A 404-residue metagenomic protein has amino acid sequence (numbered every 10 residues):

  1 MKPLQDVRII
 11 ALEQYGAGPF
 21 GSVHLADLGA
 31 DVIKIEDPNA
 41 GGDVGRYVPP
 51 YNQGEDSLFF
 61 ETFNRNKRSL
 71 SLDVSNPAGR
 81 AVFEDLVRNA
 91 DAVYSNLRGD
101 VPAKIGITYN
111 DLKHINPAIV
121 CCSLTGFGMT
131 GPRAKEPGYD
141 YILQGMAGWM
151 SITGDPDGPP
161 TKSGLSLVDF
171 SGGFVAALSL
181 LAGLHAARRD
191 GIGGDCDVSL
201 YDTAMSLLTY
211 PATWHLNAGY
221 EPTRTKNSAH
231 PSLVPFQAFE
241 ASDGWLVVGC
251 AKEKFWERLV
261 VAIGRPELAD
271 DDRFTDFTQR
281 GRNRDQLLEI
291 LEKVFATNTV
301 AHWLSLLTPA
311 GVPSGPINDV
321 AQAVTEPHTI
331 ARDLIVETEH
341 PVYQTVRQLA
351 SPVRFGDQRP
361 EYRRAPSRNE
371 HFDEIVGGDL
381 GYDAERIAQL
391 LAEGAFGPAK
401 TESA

Functional and structural regions predicted by a protein language model:
M1-I192, S367, D373-A404: N-terminal helix-loop segment corresponding to the beta1-alpha1 unit of nucleotide/adenylate-binding folds
M1-R8, T223, E240, Q322-A404: Terminal low-complexity tails and localization/encapsulation signals of metabolic enzymes
N39, F127-G128, L200-M205, D243-W245 (+3 more regions): Glycine-rich beta-alpha junction loops
Y51, F60, K226-P231, F236-Q237 (+2 more regions): Short Gly/Pro-enriched turn/cap motifs at secondary-structure boundaries
M129, D157-L165, R188-A204, R224-P231 (+1 more regions): Conserved Rossmann-fold dehydrogenase catalytic segment
G173-G194, S206-A218, V260-E267: Oxidoreductase and adenylate-handling cofactor-binding alpha/beta cores
A229, V234-A310, S314: Aromatic-enriched alpha-helical interface/lid elements that frame and gate functional surfaces
T308-I330: Conserved PLP cofactor-binding pocket of PLP-dependent enzymes
